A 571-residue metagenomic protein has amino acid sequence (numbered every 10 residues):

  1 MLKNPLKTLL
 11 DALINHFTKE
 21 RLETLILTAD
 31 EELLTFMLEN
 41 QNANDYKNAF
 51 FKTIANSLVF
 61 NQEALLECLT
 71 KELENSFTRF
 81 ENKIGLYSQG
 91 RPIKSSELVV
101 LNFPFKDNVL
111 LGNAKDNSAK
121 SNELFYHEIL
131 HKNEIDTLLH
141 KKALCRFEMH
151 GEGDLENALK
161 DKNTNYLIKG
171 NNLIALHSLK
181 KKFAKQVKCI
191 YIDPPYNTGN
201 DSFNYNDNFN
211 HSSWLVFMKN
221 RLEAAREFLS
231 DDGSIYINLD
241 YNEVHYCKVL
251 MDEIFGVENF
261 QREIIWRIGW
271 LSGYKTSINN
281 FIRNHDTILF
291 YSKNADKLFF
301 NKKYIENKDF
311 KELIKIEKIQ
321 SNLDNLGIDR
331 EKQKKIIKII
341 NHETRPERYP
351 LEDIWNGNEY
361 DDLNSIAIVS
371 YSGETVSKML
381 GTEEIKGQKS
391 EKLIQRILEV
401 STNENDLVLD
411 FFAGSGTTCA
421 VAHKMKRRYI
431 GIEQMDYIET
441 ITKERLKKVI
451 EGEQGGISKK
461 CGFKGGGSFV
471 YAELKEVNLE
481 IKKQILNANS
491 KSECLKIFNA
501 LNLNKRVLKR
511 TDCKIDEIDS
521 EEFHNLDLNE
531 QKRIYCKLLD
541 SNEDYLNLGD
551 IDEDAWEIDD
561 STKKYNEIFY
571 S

Functional and structural regions predicted by a protein language model:
M1-D30: Intrinsically disordered, low-structural-confidence terminal and linker regions
K19-I135, D512-S571: Coupling/switch/interface segments within P-loop NTPase motor domains and analogous charged loops in nucleic-acid
K71-L407, E439: Class I S-adenosyl-L-methionine
H211-L215, V244, S390-K460: Conserved S-adenosyl-L-methionine
S230, I282-D286, P350, K424 (+4 more regions): Short, solvent-exposed loop/turn segments at the edges of secondary structure
Q261, D286, E352, V408 (+3 more regions): Active-site lining segments that contact anionic ligands and/or coordinate catalytic metals
I264, I268-W270, A295-D296, Y371-V376 (+3 more regions): Short acidic (Asp/Glu) and glycine-rich catalytic loops that position anionic groups and cofactors
I430-S571: PRPP-dependent phosphoribosyltransferase catalytic core
